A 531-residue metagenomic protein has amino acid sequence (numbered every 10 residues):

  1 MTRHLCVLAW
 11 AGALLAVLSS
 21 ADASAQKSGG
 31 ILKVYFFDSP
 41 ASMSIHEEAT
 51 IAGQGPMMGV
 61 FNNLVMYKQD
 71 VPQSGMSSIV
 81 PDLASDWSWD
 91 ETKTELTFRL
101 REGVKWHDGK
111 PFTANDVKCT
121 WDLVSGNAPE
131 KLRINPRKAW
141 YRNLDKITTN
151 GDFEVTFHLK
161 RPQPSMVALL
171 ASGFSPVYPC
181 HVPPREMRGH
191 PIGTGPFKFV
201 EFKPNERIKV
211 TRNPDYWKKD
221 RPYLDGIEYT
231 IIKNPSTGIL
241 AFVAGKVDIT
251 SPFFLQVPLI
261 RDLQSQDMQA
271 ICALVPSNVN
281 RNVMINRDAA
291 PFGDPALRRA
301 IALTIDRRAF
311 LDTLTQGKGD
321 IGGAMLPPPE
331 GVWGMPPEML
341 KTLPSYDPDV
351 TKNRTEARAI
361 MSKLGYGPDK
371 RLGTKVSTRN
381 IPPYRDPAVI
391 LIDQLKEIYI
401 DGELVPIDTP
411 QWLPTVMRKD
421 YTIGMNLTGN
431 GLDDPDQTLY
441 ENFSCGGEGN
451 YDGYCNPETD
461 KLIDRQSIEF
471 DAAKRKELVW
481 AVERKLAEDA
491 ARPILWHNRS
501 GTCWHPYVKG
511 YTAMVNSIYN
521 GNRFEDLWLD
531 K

Functional and structural regions predicted by a protein language model:
R3, Q26-K27, R99, K118 (+1 more regions): Surface-exposed binding/hinge segments that line and control ligand-binding clefts or catalytic entry sites
Y35-E91, D122, H190-T194: N-terminal lobe/hinge region of extracytoplasmic solute-binding protein
V65-S74, A168-G226, N234-S236, T355 (+2 more regions): Gly/Pro-rich hinge or "lid" segments in bacterial periplasmic/extracellular proteins
S85-E130, T156, A241, P291-D294 (+1 more regions): Aromatic- and charge-enriched surface segment that lines or borders ligand/interaction sites
T94, A296-R299, L311, P348-T351 (+4 more regions): Extracytoplasmic/peripheral linker and loop segments enriched in polar/acidic and small residues with frequent Thr/Pro
K146-T148, V200-T211, E228-A289, R308 (+2 more regions): Extracellular/periplasmic solute-recognition and catalytic clefts
D320-K363, I381-D386: Structural transition elements
T502-K531: Long beta-strand-rich cores associated with HINT superfamily self-processing modules
